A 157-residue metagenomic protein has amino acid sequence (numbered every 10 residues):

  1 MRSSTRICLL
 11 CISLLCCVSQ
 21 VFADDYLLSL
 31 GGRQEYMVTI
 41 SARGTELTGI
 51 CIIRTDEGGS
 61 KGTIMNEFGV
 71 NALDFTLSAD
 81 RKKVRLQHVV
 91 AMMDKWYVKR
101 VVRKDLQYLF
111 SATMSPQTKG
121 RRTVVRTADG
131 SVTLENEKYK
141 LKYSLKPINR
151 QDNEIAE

Functional and structural regions predicted by a protein language model:
M1-I7: Positively charged n-region of N-terminal signal peptides that target proteins for export
C8-C17: Bacterial N-terminal signal peptides
C16-D25: Bacterial Sec-dependent signal peptides at the C-terminal "C-region" and cleavage site
A23, M37-T39, V70, A79-E157: Mature, soluble, non-transmembrane domains
Y26-G44: A short, Trp-centered hydrophobic/proline-enriched beta-strand micro-motif
Q34-V38, L47-I53, S60-G62, V132 (+1 more regions): One face of beta-strands
E46, D56-G58, L86-V90: N-terminal intrinsically disordered, cationic/polar leader segments that include organellar targeting peptides
T48-D80: N-terminal, post-signal-peptide region of Sec/Tat-exported proteins
